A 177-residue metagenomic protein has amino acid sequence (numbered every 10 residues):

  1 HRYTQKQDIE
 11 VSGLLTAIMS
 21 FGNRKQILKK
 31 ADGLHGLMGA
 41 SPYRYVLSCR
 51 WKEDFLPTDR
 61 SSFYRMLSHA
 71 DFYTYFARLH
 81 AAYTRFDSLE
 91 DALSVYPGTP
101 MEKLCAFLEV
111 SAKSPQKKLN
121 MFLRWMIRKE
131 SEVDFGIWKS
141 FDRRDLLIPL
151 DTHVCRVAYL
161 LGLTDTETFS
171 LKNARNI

Functional and structural regions predicted by a protein language model:
H1-I177: HhH-family (HhH-GPD) DNA N-glycosylase catalytic core used in base-excision repair
